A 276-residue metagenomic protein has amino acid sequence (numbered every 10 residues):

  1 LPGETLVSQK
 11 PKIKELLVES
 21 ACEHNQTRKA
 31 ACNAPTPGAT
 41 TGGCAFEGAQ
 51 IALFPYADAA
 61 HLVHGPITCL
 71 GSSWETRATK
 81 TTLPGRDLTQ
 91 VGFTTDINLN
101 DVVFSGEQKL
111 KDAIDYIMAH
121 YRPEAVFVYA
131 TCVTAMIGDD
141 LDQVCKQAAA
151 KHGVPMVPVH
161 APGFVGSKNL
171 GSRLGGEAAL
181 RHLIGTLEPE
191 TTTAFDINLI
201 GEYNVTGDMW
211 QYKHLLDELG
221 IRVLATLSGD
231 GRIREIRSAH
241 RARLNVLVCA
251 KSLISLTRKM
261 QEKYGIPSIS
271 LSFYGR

Functional and structural regions predicted by a protein language model:
L1-R276: An N-terminal assembly and electron-transfer interface module characteristic of large anaerobic redox and radical
